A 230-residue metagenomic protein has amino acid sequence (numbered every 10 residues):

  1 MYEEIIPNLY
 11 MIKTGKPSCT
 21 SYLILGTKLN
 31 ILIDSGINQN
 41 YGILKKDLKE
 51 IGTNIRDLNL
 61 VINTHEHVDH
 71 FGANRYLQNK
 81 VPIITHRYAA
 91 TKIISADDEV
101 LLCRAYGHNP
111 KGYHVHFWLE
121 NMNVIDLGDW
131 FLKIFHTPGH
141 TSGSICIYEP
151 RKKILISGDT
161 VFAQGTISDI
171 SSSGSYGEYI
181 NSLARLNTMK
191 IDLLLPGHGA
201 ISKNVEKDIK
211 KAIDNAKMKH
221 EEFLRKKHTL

Functional and structural regions predicted by a protein language model:
M1-I51, C146-G158: Conserved beta-strand hairpin/beta-sheet module of binuclear metal-dependent hydrolase folds, prominently
N8, V115, G128-W130, G143: Short beta-strand or tight-loop elements that sit immediately N-terminal to catalytic metal-binding acidic residues
M11, I31-D34, L60-I62, K133-H136: Short catalytic-loop micro-motif centered on adjacent basic/acidic residues
I31-I33, I62, I83, I154-I156 (+1 more regions): Residue-level marker for buried hydrophobic side chains located in beta-strands that build the well-ordered beta-sheet
N38-Q39, V124, F131-P138, S142-K219: Metallo-beta-lactamase
Q39-I43, K49-V124, D214, M218-E222: Active-site HxH/HxHxD metal-binding segment of metal-dependent hydrolases
K226-L230: C-terminal regulatory/interaction regions
